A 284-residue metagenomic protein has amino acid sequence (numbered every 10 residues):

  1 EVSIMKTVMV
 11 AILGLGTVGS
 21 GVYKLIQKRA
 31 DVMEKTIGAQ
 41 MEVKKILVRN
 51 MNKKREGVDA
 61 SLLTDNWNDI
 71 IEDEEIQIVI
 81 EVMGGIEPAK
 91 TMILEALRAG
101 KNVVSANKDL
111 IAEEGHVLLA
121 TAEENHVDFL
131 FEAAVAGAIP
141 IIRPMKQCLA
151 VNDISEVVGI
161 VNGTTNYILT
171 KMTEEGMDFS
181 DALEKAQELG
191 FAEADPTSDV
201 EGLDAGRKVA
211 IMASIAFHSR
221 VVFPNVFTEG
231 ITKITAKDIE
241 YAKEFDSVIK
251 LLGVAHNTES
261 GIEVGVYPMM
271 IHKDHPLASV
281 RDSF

Functional and structural regions predicted by a protein language model:
M5-R98: N-terminal glycine-/serine-/threonine-rich beta1-alpha1-beta2 phosphate-ribose binding loop of Rossmann-like
L13, T17, G21, M41 (+11 more regions): Conserved active-site and cofactor/substrate-binding residues in soluble primary-metabolism enzymes
M83-A99, K108-Q147: Rossmann-fold NAD(P)-binding glycine/threonine-rich loop
G84-I86, N162, M269-H272: Short glycine-rich anion-binding loops that position phosphate/pyrophosphate groups of nucleotides and phosphorylated
V103-V104: A short hydrophobic/small-residue beta-strand
E123-D204, I211: Rossmann-like NAD(P)H-binding beta-loop-alpha module
L183-S279, F284: Substrate-binding/catalytic subdomain of NAD(P)-dependent oxidoreductase enzymes
